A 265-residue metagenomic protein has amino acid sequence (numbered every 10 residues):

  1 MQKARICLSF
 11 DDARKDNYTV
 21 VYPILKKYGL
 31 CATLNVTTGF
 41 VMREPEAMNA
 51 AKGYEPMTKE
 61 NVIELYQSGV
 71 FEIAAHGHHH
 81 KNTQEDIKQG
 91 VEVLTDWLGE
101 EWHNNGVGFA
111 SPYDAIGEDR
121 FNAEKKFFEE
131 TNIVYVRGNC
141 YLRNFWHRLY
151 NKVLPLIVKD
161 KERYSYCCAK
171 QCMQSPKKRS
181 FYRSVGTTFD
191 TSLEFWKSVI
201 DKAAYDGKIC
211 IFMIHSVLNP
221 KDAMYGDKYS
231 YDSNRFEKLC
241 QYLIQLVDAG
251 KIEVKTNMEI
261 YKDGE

Functional and structural regions predicted by a protein language model:
M1-N17, S216: Boundary/entry segment of secreted carbohydrate-active catalytic domains
D11, L25, L34, H76 (+3 more regions): Conserved, mostly hydrophobic/aromatic
A13-K15, T38-M42, H78-K81, Y113-I116 (+3 more regions): Short, solvent-exposed loop/turn segments at secondary-structure junctions
Y18-G39: A short alpha/beta connector and helix-capping loop motif
V20, L25-K26, H78-W196: Catalytic domains of cell-wall/extracellular-matrix polysaccharide-remodeling enzymes, centered on de-N-acetylation
Y22-G29, A51-A74, L94-G99, F128-E129 (+3 more regions): Acidic (Asp/Glu)-rich catalytic clusters
K27, V36, T95, T131 (+3 more regions): C-terminal domain-boundary segment and adjacent tail
R43-K59, M224-S233: Aromatic- and acidic-residue-enriched segments that line the glycan-binding/catalytic groove of carbohydrate-active
